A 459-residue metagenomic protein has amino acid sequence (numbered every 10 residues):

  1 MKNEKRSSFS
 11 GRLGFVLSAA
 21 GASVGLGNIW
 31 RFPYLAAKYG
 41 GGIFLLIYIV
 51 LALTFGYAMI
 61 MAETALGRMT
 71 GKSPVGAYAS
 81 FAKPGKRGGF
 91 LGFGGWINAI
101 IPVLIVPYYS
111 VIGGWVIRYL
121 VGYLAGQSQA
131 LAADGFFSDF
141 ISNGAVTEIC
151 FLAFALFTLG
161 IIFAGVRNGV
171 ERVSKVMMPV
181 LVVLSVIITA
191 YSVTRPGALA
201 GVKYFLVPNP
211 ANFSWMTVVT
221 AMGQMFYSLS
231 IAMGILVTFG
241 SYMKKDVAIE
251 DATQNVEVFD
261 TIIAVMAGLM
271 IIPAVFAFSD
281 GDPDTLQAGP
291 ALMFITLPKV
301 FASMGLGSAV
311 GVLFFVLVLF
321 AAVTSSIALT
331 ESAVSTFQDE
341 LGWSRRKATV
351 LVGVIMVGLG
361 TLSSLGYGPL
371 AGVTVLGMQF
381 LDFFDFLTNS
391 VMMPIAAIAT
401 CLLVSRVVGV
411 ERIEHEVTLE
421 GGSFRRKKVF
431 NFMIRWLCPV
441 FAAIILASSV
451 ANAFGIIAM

Functional and structural regions predicted by a protein language model:
M1-W30, M59-T64, R68-F93, K244-A248 (+1 more regions): Membrane-interface "cap" regions at the ends of multi-pass membrane proteins
K2, I112-S142, Y242-D246, D251 (+5 more regions): Helix-loop-helix connectors at the membrane interface of multi-pass transporters/channels
K2-F9, E171, K175-V323, K347-A348: Membrane-embedded translocation segments of transport machinery
N3-R6, L35-Y39, K72-I97, S110-R167 (+5 more regions): Inter-helical loop and helix-membrane interface segments of multi-pass membrane transporters/permeases
S8-A19, I43-I47, G88-V103, I149-F154 (+6 more regions): Select transmembrane alpha-helical segments in multipass membrane proteins
G11-L51, G240, D251-Q254, V258-T261 (+2 more regions): Transmembrane helix-boundary motif of multi-pass solute transporters/channels
G14-F15, A22, G144, E148-I149 (+5 more regions): Loop-to-transmembrane helix boundary motifs in multi-pass membrane proteins
L381-L402, R425-M459: A generic transmembrane alpha-helix motif of multi-pass inner-membrane proteins
